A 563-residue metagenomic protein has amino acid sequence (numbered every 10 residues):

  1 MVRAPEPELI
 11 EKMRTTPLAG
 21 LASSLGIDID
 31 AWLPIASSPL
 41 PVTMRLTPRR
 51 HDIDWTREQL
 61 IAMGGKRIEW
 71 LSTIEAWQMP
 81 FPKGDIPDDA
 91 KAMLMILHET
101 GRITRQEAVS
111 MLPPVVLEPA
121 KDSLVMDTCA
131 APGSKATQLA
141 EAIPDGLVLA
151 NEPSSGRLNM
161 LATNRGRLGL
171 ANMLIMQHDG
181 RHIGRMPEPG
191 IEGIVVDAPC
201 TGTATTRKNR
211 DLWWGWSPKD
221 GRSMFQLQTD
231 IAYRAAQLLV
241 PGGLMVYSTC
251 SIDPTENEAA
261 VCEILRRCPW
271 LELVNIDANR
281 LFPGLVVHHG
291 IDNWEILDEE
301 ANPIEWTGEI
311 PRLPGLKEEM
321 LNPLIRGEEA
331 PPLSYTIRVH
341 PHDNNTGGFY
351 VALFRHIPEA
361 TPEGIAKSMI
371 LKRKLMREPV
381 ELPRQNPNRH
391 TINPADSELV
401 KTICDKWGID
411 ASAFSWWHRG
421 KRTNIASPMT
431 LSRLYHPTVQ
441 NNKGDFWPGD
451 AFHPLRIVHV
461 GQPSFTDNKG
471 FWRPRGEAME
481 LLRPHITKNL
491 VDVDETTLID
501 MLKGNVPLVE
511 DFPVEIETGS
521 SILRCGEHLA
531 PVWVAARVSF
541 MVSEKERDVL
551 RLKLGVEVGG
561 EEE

Functional and structural regions predicted by a protein language model:
M1-M63, W306, L316-N322, G327-P331 (+1 more regions): Polybasic, low-complexity RNA-engagement segments
S72-P119, L161: Class I SAM-dependent transferase core
D122-A131: Conserved class I S-adenosyl-L-methionine
P132-P144: Conserved SAM-binding loop of SAM-dependent methyltransferases across substrates and taxa, primarily the Class I
I143, G156, P189-R234, L239 (+5 more regions): Mobile active-site "lid"/loop adjacent to the S-adenosyl-L-methionine
D145-L149: Short beta-strand element of Class I
N151-P189, V196: S-adenosyl-L-methionine
K219-S223, E258-F282, I291, E295-E300: Conserved Class I S-adenosyl-L-methionine
